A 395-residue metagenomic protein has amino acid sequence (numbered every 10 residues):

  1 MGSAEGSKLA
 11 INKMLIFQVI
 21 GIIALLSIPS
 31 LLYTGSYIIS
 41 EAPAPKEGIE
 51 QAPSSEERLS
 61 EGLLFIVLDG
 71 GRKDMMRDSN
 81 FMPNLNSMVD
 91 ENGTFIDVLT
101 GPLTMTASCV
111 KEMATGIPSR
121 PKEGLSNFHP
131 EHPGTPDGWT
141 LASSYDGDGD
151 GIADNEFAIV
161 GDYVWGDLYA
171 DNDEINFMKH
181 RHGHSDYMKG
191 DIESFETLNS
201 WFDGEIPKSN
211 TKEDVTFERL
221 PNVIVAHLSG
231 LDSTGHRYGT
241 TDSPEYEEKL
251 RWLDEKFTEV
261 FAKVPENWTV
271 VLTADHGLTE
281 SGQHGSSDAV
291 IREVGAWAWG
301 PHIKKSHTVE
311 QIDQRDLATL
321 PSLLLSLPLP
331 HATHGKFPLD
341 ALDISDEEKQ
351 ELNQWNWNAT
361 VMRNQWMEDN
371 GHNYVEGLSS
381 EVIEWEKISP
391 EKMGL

Functional and structural regions predicted by a protein language model:
G2-L59, T135-G138, D162-A170, E247 (+2 more regions): Membrane-interface soluble catalytic domains
E5, I11-V19, Q51-L59, M188-T216 (+1 more regions): A long, amphipathic alpha-helix that forms part of the scaffold/cap immediately adjacent to metal-dependent active
A24-P29, I39, P43-G48, S55-F65 (+3 more regions): Active-site-proximal alpha/beta segments of enzymes that process anionic O-linked groups
F65-V67, V223-H227, V271: Structural motif
D69, M88, M113, A226 (+4 more regions): Structural scaffold positions in well-ordered secondary structure
G71-R72, S229-L231, H276-L278, H302: Catalytic metal-binding/acid-base residues of hydrolase active sites
E218-D232, R292: Short coil-to-beta-strand
